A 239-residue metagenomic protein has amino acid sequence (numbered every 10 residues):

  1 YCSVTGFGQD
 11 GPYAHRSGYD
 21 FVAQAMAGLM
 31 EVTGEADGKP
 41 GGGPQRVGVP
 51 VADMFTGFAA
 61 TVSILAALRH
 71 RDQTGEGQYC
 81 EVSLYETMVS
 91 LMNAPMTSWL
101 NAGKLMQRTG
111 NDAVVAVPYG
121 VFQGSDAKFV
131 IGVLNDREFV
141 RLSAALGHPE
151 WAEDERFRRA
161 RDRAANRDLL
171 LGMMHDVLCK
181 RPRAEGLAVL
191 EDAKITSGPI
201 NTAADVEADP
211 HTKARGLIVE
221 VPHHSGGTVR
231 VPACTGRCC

Functional and structural regions predicted by a protein language model:
Y1-S3, P199-I200: General beta-strand structural signal in soluble alpha/beta enzymes
C2-F129, V133-L134: Active-site-adjacent "lid/gating" segments in soluble enzymes
Q9-G11, A160, E207: Generic structural signal for helix capping and beta-alpha/helix-loop junctions
A60-A67, P95, R141-A145, M173 (+2 more regions): Alpha-helical scaffold segments in soluble metabolic enzymes
M88, N166, D205-D209: Beta-rich nucleic-acid/ligand-interaction surfaces
V117-A193, S197: Aromatic-enriched alpha-helical interface/lid elements that frame and gate functional surfaces
Q123-G124, N201, D205-C239: Terminal low-complexity tails and localization/encapsulation signals of metabolic enzymes
